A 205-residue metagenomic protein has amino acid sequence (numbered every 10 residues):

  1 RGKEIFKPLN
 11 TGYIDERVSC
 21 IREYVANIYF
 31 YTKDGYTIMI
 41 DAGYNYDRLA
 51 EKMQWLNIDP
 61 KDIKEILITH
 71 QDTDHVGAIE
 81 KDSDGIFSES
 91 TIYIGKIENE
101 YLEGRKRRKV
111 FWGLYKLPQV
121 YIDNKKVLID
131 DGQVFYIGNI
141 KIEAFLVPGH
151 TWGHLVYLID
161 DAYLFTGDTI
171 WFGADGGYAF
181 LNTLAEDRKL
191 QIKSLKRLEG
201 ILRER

Functional and structural regions predicted by a protein language model:
F6-L56, V156-G167, W171-G173: Conserved beta-strand hairpin/beta-sheet module of binuclear metal-dependent hydrolase folds, prominently
P8-L9, Y13-I14, K96-L146, E186-R203: Metallo-beta-lactamase
I38-D41, E65-L67, A144-L146: Short catalytic-loop micro-motif centered on adjacent basic/acidic residues
I40, T69, I94, G149 (+1 more regions): Active-site flanking residues adjacent to catalytic metal/cofactor-binding acidic residues
N45, K141-P148, W152-R205: Metallo-beta-lactamase
Y46-A50, Q54-V134: Active-site HxH/HxHxD metal-binding segment of metal-dependent hydrolases
